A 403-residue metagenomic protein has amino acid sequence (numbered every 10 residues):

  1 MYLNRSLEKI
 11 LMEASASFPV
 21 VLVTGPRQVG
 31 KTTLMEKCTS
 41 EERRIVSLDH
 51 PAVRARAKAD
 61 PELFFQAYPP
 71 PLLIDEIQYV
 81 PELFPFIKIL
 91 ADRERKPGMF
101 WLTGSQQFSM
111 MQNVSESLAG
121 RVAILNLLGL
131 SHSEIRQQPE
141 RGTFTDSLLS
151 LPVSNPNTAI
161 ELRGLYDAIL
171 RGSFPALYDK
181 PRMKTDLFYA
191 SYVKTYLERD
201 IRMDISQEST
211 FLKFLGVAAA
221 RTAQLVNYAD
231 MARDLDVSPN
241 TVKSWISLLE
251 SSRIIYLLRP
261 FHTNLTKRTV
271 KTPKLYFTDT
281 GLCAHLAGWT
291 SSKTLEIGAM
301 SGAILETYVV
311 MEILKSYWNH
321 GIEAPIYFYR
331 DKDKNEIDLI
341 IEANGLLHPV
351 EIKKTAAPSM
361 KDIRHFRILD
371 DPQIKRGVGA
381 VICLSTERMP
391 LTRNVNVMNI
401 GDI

Functional and structural regions predicted by a protein language model:
M1-K9, E13-Q28, T32-R44, L48 (+4 more regions): A cross-kingdom feature that marks ATP-driven nucleic-acid transaction machinery
P19, P69-P71, K96-W101: Loop/turn-to-beta-strand initiation segments
R43-P71: Short glycine-rich substrate-engagement loop in P-loop NTPases that contacts/grips substrate
Y68-E82: Conserved P-loop NTPase "ATPase switch" module shared by AAA+ and STAND
F84-L102, E116: Conserved catalytic/switch belt of AAA+ P-loop NTPases
T103-Q107, N113, L128-L130, C383-S385: A short beta-strand-to-loop transition that corresponds to the Sensor-1 phosphate-sensing loop of AAA+ P-loop ATPases
F108-I124, Q138-R141: Short regulatory helix/loop adjacent to the ATP-binding pocket of P-loop NTPases
H132-S133, Q137-L314, A324: Interdomain hinge/linker elements that couple catalytic modules in large macromolecular machines
